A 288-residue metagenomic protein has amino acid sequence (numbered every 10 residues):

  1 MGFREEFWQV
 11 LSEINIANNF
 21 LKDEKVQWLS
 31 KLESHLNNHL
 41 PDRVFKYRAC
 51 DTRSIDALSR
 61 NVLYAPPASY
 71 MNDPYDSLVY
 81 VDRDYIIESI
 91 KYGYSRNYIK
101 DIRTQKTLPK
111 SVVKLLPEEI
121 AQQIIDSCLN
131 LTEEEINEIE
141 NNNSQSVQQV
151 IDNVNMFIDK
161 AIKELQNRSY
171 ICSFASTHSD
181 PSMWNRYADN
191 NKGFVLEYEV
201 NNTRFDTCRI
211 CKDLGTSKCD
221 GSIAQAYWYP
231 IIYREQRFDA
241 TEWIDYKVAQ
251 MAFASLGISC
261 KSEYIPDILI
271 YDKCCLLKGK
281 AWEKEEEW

Functional and structural regions predicted by a protein language model:
M1-W288: Partner-binding and oligomerization surfaces adjacent to conserved cores of proteins that assemble macromolecular
